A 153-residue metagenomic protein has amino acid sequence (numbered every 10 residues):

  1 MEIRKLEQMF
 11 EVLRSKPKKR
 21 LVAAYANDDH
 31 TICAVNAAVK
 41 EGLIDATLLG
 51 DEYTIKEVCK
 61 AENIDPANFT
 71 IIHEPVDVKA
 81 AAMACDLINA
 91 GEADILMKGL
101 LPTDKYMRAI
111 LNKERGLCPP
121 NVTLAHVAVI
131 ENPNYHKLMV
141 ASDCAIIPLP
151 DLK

Functional and structural regions predicted by a protein language model:
M1-L48, E52-K153: Anion-binding alpha/beta catalytic cores of soluble intermediary-metabolism enzymes, centered on
